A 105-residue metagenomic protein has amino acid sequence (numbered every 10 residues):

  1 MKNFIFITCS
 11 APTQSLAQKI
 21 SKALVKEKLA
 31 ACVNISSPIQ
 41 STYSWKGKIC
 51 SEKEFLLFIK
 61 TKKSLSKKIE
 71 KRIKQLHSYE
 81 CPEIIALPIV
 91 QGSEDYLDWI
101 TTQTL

Functional and structural regions predicted by a protein language model:
M1-L105: Positively charged, small/polar-rich N-terminal and surface patches that mediate targeting and assembly and bind
